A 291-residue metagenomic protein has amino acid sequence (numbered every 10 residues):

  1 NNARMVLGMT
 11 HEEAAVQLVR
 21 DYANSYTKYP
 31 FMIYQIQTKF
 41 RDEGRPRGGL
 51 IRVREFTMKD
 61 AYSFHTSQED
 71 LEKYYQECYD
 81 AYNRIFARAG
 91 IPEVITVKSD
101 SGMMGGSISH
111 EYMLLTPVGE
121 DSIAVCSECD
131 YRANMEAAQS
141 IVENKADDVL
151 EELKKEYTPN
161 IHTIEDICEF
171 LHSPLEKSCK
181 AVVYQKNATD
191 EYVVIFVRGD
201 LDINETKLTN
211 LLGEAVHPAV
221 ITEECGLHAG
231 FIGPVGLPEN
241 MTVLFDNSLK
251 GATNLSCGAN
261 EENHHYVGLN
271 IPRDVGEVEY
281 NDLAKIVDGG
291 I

Functional and structural regions predicted by a protein language model:
N1, V6-Q17, N24: Long, structured ligand/cofactor-binding scaffold of large enzymes
E12-Q17, D21, L50-A61, T66-I291: Extended, low-hydrophobicity, polar/charged segments
K28-V53: Conserved oxyanion/phosphate-binding beta-strand-loop segments in alpha/beta enzyme cores
